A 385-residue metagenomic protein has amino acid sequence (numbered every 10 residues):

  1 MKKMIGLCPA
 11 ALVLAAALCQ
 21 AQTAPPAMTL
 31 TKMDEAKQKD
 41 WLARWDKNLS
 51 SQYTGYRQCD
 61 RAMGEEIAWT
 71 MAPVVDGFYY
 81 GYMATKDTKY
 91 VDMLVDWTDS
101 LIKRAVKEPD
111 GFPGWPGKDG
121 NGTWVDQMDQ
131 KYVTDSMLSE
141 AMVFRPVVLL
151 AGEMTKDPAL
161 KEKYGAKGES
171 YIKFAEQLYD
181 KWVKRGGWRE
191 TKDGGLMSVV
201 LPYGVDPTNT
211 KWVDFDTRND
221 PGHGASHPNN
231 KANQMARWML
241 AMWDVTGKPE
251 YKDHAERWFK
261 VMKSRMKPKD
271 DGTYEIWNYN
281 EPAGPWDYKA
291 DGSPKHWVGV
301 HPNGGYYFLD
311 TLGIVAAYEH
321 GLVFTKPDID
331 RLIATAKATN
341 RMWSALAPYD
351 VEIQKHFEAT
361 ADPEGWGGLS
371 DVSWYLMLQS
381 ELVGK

Functional and structural regions predicted by a protein language model:
M1-P9: Bacterial N-terminal signal peptides that target proteins for export
C8-A17: Bacterial N-terminal signal peptides
Q22-Q127, E169-F215, K269, T339-K385: Low-complexity, Ser/Thr/Pro/Gly-enriched N-terminal "stalk/linker" regions
P25-T31, A72-T88, M142-Y164, Q234-K248 (+3 more regions): Well-ordered alpha-helical scaffold segments within catalytic/enzyme domains
E65-G77, D96, T134-L149, S170 (+3 more regions): Aromatic- and histidine-enriched alpha-helix N-cap/loop-to-helix transition segments that scaffold the rims
L101-K103, D110-E140, P146, L150-S170: Substrate-binding cleft of extracellular glycoside hydrolase catalytic domains
Y171-V300: Active-site cradle of extracellular carbohydrate-active enzymes
T246, R257-P294, I314-P363: Non-catalytic carbohydrate-binding regions of carbohydrate-active enzymes
